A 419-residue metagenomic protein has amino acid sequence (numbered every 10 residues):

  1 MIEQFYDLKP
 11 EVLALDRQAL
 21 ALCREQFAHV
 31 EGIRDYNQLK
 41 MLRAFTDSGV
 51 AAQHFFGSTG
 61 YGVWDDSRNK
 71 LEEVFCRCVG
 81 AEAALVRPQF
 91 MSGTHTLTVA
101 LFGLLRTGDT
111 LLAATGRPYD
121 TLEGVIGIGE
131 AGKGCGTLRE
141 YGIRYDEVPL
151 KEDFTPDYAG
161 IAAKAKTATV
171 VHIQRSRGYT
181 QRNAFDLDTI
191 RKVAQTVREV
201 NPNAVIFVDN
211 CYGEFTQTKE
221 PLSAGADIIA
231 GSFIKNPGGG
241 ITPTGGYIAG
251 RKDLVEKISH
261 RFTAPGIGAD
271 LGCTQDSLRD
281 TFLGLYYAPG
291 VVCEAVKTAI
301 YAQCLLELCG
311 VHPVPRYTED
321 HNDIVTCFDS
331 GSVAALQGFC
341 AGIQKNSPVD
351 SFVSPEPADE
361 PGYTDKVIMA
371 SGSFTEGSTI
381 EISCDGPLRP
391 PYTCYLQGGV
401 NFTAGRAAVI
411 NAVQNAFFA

Functional and structural regions predicted by a protein language model:
I2-R24, E31, M41-D47, A51-H54 (+7 more regions): Conserved PLP-enzyme active-site core in the AAT-like
F55-L85: Active-site-flanking structural segment that lines cofactor/substrate pockets
E82-V86, D109-L112, T169-V170, A204-I206 (+6 more regions): Structural motif
P88, A249, S330: Conserved residues at beta->alpha junctions
E307-A419: Conserved C-terminal alpha-helix-loop-beta "cap" of PLP-dependent enzymes that closes/shapes the active-site mouth
